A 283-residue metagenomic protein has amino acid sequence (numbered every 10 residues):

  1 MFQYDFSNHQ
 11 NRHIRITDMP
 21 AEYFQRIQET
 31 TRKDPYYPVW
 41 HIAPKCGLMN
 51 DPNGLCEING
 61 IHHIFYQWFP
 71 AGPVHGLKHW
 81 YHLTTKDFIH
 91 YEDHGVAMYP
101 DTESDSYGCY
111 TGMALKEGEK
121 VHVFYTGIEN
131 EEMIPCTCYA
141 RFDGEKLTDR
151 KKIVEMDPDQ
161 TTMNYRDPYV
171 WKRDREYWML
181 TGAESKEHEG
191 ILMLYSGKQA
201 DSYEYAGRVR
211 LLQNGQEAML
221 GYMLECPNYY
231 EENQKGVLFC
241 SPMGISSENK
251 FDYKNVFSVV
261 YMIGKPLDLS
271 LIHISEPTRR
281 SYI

Functional and structural regions predicted by a protein language model:
F2-H62, W68: N-terminal regions that are enriched for targeting/export leaders and immediately downstream pro/stem segments
C46-M49, T102-C109, D159-Y165, Q216-Y222: Short glycine-/Asp-/Thr-/Trp-enriched loop segments that recur within the blades of beta-propeller repeat domains
D51-G72, H94-V96, Y110-N130, C136-A140 (+5 more regions): Hydrophobic core segments of beta-strands in well-ordered, beta-rich domains
L77-H82, F88-E117: Blade-loop segments of beta-propeller domains
Y81-T85, C136-G144, L192-Q199, K254-L267: Beta-propeller blade signature
I89-D93, G144-K152, A200-G207, D268-I272: Beta-strand initiation motifs
W178, E189, Y203-G244, D252-P266 (+1 more regions): Catalytic cores of carbohydrate-active enzymes
I272-I283: Single conserved hydrophobic/aromatic residue that forms the stacking wall/gate of nucleotide- or nucleobase-binding
